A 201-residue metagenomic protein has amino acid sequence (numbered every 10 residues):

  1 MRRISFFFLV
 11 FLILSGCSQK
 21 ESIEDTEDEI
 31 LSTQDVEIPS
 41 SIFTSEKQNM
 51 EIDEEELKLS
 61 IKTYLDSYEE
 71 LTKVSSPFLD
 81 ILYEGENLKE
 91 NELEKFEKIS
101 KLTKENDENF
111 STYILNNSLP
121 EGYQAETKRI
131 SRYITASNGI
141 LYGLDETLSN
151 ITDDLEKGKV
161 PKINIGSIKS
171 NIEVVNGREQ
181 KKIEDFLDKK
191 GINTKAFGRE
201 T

Functional and structural regions predicted by a protein language model:
M1-I4: Positively charged n-region of N-terminal signal peptides that target proteins for export
F6-F11: Hydrophobic helical h-region of N-terminal Sec-dependent signal peptides in bacterial secretory/periplasmic proteins
I13-G16: C-terminal motif of bacterial Sec signal peptides marking the signal peptidase cleavage site
S18-K20: Bacterial signal peptide processing site
S22-E24: Solvent-exposed, non-transmembrane helices and loops of integral membrane proteins
L31-S40, I99-E105: Acidic, low-complexity proline/glycine-rich segments
D35-F96, A136-T201: C-terminal amphipathic alpha-helix
E97-I134, L148, N193: Short, solvent-exposed, charged loop/turn and helix-capping segments that join or cap alpha-helices on peripheral
